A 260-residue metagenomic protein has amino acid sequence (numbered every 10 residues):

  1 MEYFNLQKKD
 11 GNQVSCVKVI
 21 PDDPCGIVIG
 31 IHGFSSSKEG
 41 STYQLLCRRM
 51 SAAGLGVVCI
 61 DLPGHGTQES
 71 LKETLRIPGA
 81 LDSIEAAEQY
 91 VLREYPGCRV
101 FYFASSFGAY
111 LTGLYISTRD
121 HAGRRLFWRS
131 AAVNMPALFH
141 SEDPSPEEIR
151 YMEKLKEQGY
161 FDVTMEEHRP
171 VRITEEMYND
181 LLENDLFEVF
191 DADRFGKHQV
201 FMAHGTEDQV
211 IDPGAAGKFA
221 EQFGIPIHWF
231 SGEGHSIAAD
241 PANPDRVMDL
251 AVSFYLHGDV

Functional and structural regions predicted by a protein language model:
M1-P21: N-terminal cap/lid segment of alpha/beta-hydrolase-fold proteins
C25-G33: Short beta-strand element of the alpha/beta-hydrolase
F34, D61-L71, A132, E233-G234: Short beta-to-alpha linker loops that shape the active-site pocket of alpha/beta-hydrolase fold enzymes
S35-C47, G214: The serine-hydrolase catalytic nucleophile loop
Y43, C47-E69: Conserved alpha/beta-hydrolase
H65-Y95: Catalytic nucleophile-loop/oxyanion-hole region of alpha/beta-hydrolase and closely related hydrolase-like folds
F103-T112: Gly/Ala-rich beta-loop-alpha elbow adjacent to hydrolase catalytic centers
Y110, A122-K218, Q222, P226-F230 (+1 more regions): The alpha/beta-hydrolase serine catalytic core
